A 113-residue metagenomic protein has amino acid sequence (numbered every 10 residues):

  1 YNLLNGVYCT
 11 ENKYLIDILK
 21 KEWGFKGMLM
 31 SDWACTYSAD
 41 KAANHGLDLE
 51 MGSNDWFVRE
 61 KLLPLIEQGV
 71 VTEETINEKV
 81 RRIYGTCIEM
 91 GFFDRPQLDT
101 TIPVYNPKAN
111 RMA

Functional and structural regions predicted by a protein language model:
Y1-A113: Glycoside hydrolase catalytic-domain context in secreted enzymes
